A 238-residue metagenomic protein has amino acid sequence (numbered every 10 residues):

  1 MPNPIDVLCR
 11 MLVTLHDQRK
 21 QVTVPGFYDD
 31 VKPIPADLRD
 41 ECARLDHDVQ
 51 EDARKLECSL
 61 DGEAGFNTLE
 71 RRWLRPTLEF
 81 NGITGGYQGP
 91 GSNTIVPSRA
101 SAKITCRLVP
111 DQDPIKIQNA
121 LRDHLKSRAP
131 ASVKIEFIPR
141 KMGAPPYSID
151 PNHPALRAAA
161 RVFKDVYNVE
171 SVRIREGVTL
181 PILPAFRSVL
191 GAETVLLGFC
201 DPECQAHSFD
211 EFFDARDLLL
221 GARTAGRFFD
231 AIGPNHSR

Functional and structural regions predicted by a protein language model:
M1-K20: A short core secondary-structure module
M11-L15, L121, A225: Short amphipathic C-terminal alpha-helix that caps PH/PH-like domains
T14, K103-R107: Residue-level recognition of well-ordered beta-strand positions that form the cores of beta-sheet-rich folds across
Q21-R99, R107-A120, R128, S132-R238: An extended, acidic, His-containing surface patch that forms the Zn2+-binding/catalytic region of metallohydrolases
